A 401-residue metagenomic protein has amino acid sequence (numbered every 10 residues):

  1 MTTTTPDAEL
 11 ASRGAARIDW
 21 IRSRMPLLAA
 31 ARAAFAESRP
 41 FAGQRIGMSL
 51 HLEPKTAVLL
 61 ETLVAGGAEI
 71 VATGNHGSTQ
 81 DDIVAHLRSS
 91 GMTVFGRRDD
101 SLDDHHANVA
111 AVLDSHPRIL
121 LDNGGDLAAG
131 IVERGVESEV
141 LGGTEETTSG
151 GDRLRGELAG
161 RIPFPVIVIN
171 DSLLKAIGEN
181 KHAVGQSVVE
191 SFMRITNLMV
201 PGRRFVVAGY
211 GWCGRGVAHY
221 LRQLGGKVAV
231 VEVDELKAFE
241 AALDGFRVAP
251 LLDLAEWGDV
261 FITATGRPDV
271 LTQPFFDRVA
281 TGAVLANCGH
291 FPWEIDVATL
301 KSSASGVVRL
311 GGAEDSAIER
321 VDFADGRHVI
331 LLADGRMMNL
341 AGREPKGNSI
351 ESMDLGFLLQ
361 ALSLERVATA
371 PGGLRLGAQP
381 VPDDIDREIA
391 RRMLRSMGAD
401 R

Functional and structural regions predicted by a protein language model:
T2-F41, G74-T79, A85-R203: Glycine/serine-rich phosphate-binding loop and adjoining beta1-alpha1 elements at the start of nucleotide-handling
S12-L27, G43-R45, E53, F164-G202 (+1 more regions): Adenosine-phosphate binding glycine-rich loop
A30-A33, E37, V64, A128-A129 (+3 more regions): Rossmann-fold NAD(P) dinucleotide-binding segment
L50-A68, T73, A183-Q186, E190-W257 (+1 more regions): Glycine-rich phosphate/diphosphate-binding loop of Rossmann-like nucleotide-binding domains
G67-A68, M92, V136-E139, I162-F164 (+3 more regions): A short helix->loop->beta-strand "cap" motif at the edges of active sites that frequently abuts
G74, I119-N123, V136-G150, D277-D322 (+2 more regions): ADP-ribose/adenylate-binding Rossmann-like module
D114-L121, G125, R247-T299: Rossmann-like NAD(P)-binding element
